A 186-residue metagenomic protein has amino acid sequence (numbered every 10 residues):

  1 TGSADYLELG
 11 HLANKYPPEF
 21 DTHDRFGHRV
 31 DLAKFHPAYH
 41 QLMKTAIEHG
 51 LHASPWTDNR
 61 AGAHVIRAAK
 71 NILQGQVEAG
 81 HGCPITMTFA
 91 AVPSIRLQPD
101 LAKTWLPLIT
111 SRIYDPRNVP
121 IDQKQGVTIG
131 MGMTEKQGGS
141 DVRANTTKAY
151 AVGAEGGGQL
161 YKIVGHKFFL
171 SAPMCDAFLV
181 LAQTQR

Functional and structural regions predicted by a protein language model:
T1-A61, A79: Extended, charge-enriched "interface" segments that sit outside catalytic cores
A46, Q74, L108-I109: A generic structural signal for nonpolar/aromatic side chains embedded in well-ordered alpha-helices
S54-S94: Extended, domain-scale alpha-helical bundle/helix-rich regions
H64, H81-C83, G139-R143, S171-P173: Short helix/loop capping segments that flank catalytic or ligand/cofactor-binding pockets
Q76-E78, D115-P116, F178-A182: Short alpha-helical segments and helix-capping/turn motifs at coil-helix boundaries
P99-T147, A151, G156-Q159: Internal maturation/activation junctions in enzymes
G158-R186: A short core secondary-structure module
